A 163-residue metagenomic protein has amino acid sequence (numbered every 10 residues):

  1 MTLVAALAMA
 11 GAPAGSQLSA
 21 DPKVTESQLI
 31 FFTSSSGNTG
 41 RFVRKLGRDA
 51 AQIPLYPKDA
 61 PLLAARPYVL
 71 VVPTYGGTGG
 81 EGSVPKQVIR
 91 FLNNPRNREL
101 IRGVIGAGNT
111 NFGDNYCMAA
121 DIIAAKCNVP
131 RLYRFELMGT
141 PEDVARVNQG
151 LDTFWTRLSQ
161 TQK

Functional and structural regions predicted by a protein language model:
T2-S19, A65-K163: FMN-binding flavodoxin-like domain, especially the glycine-rich phosphate-binding loop
S16-K23, A60: Short boundary motifs at domain starts and secondary-structure transition points
D21-D49: Short, charged N-terminal beta->alpha structural module
L29, A50-Q52, V104, R131-L132: Conserved beta-strand scaffold positions in the cores of enzyme catalytic domains, especially in NTP/NDP-utilizing
F31-T33, I53, V71, A107: Short His-Asn-centered micro-motif
G37-N38, P57-D59, Y75-G77: Short, catalytically relevant binding-site loops at active-site mouths
G47-Q52, G79-S83: Short, flexible loop segments at the rims of nucleotide/cofactor-binding pockets, characterized by
R48-L62: A short, well-structured beta->alpha microelement
